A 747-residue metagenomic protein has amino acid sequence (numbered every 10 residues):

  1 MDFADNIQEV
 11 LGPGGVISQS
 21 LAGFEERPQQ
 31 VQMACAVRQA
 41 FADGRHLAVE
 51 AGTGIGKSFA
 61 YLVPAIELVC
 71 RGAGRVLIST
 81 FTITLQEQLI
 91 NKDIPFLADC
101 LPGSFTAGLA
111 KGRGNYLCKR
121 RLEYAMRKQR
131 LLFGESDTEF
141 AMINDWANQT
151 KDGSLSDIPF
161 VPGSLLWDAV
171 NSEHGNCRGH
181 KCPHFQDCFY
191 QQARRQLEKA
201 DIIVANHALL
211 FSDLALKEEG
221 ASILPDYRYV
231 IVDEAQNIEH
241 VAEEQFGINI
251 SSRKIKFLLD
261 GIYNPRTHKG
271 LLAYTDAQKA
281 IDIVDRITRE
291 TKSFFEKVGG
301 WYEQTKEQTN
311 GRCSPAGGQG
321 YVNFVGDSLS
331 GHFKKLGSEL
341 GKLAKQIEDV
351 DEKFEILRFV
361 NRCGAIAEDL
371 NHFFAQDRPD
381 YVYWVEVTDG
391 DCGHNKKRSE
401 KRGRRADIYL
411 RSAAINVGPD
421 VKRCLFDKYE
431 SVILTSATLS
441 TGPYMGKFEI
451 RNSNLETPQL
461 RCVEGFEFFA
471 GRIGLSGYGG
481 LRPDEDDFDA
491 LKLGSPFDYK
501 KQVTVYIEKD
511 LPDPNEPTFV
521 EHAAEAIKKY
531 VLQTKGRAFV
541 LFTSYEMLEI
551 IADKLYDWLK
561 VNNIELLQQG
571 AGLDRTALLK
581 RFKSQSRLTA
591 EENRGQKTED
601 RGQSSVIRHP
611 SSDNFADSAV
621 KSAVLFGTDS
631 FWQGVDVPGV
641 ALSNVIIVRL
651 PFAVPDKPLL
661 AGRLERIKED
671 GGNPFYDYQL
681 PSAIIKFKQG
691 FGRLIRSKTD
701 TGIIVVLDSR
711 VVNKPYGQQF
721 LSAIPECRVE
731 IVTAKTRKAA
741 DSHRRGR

Functional and structural regions predicted by a protein language model:
M1-S20, E25, A73-D201, I262-I281 (+5 more regions): A substrate-engagement module of RecA-like helicase motors
D43-P64: Walker A/P-loop
Y61, E67, E87, K92-P95 (+5 more regions): Signature of the SF2 helicase/ATPase Hel1-core->accessory helical subdomain module
R75-T84, R537-M547, V706-L707: Conserved RecA-like ASCE P-loop NTPase motor core of nucleic-acid helicases/translocases
D168-I203, S212-A221, K342-K447, L460-L511 (+3 more regions): A contiguous, basic/glycine-rich beta-loop/short-helix subdomain that forms a polymer-engagement track
C363, K397-R402, K447-N454, P458-Q459 (+4 more regions): Short, low-complexity, charge-dense intrinsically disordered segments
P496-F497, Q502-V503, E508-T518, G570-T589 (+1 more regions): Conserved RecA-like P-loop NTPase helicase motor core
T543-G570: Conserved helicase motor "Helicase C" RecA-like lobe of SF1/SF2 P-loop NTPases
